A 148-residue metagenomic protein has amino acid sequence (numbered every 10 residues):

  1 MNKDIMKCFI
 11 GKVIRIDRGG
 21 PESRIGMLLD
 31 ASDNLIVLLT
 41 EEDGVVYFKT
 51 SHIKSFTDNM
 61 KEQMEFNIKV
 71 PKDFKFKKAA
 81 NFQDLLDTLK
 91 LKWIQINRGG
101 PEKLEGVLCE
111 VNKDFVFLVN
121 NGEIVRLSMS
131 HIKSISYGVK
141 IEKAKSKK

Functional and structural regions predicted by a protein language model:
M1-E105, C109-K148: Short glycine-rich, low-complexity segments
